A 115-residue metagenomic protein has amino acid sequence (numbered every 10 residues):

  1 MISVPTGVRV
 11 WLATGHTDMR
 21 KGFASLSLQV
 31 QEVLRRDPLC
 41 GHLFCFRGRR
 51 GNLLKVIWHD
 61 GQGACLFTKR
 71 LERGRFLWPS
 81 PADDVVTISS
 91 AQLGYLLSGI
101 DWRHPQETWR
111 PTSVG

Functional and structural regions predicted by a protein language model:
M1-G115: Polybasic/polar functional segments that serve as interface/processing modules
